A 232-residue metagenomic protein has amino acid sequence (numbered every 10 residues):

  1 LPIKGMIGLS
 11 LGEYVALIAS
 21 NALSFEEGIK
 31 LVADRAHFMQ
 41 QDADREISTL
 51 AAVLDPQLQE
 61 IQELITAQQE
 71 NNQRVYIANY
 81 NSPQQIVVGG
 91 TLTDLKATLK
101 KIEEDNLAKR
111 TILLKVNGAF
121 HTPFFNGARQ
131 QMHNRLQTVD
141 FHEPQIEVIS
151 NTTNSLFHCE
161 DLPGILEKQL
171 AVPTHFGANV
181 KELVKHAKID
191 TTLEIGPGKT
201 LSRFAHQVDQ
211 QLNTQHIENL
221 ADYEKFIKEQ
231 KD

Functional and structural regions predicted by a protein language model:
L1, D140-D232: Acyltransferase/transacylase module recognition
L1-I7, V88: Helix-rich "cap/lid" substructures immediately adjacent to catalytic or cofactor-binding pockets
G8-L9, Y80: Conserved alpha/beta-hydrolase "nucleophile elbow" surrounding the catalytic nucleophile
L9-I18, A22-L23: Glycine-rich nucleophile elbow surrounding the catalytic serine of serine-hydrolase chemistry
L11, T91, I195-P197: Glycine-rich beta-strand-to-loop/alpha-helix junction loops that act as flexible
S20-A171: Alpha/beta catalytic cores of group-transfer enzymes, especially the acyltransferase/condensing modules of polyketide
